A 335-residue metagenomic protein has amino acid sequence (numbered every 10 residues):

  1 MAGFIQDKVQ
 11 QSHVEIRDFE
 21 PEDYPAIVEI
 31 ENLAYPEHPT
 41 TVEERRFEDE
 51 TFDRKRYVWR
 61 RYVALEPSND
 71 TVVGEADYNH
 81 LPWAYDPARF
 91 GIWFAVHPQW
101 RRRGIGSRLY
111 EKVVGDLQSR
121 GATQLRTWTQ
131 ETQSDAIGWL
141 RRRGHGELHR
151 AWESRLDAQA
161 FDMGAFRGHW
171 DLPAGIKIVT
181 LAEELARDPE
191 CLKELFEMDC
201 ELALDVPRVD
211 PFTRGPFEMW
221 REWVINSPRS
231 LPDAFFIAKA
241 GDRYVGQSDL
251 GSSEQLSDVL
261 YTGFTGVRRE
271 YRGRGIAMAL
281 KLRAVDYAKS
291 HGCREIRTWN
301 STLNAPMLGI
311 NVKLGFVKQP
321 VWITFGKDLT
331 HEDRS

Functional and structural regions predicted by a protein language model:
M1-S12, P82, P98-I105, Y110-R187 (+1 more regions): Acyl-donor-binding surface of acyltransferase catalytic domains
A2-E50, Y57, V63-E66, T71 (+2 more regions): Short amphipathic alpha-helix that is part of the acyltransferase structural core
P21-Y24, V28-T132, A240-R268: Conserved donor-binding loop and adjoining core beta-sheet/short helix segment in diverse acyl/aminoacyl transferases
A26-I30, R108, K112, E194 (+3 more regions): Alpha-helical elements of Rossmann-like donor-binding domains used by nucleotide-donor carbohydrate transfer enzymes
R102-G115, R142, V267, G273-D286 (+2 more regions): Conserved acetyl-CoA-binding loop-helix of GNAT-fold acetyltransferases
R143-D162, A234-F236, D286-S335: Active-site/acyl-donor-binding loops of N-acyltransferases
V209-D210, F217-I237, G241-D242, Q247: A mid-sequence, solvent-exposed acidic-amphipathic segment
V245-V267, Y271-R297: Extended hydrophobic/aromatic segments used for targeting, binding, or gating
